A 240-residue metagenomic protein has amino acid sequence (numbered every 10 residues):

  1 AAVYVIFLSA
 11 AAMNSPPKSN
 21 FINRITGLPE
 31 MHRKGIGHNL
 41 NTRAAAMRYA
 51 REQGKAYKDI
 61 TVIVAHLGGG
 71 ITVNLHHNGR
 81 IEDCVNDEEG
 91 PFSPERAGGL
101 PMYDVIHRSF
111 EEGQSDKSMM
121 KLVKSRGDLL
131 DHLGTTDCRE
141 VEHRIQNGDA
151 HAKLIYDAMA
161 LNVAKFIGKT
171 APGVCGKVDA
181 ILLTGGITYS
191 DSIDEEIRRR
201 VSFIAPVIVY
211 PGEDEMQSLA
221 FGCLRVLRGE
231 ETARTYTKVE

Functional and structural regions predicted by a protein language model:
A1-I60, E82, A233-E240: Nucleotide/phosphate-binding catalytic cleft detector across ATP-hydrolyzing and phosphate-transferring enzymes
Y4-L8, I63-G68, T184: Short beta-strand segments
M31-D59, G69, N78-C138, H143: Glycine-rich phosphate-binding loop plus the immediately following alpha-helix
Y49, Q53, A171, L224-E231: Short, hydrophobic alpha-helical segments
K121-G176: Adenine-nucleotide phosphate-binding core of ATP-dependent small-molecule kinases
V178-I197: Glycine-rich phosphate-binding loops at beta-strand->alpha-helix junctions
T188-Y189, E195, I208-E240: Glycine-rich phosphate-binding/hydrolytic loop that grips phosphoryl groups
